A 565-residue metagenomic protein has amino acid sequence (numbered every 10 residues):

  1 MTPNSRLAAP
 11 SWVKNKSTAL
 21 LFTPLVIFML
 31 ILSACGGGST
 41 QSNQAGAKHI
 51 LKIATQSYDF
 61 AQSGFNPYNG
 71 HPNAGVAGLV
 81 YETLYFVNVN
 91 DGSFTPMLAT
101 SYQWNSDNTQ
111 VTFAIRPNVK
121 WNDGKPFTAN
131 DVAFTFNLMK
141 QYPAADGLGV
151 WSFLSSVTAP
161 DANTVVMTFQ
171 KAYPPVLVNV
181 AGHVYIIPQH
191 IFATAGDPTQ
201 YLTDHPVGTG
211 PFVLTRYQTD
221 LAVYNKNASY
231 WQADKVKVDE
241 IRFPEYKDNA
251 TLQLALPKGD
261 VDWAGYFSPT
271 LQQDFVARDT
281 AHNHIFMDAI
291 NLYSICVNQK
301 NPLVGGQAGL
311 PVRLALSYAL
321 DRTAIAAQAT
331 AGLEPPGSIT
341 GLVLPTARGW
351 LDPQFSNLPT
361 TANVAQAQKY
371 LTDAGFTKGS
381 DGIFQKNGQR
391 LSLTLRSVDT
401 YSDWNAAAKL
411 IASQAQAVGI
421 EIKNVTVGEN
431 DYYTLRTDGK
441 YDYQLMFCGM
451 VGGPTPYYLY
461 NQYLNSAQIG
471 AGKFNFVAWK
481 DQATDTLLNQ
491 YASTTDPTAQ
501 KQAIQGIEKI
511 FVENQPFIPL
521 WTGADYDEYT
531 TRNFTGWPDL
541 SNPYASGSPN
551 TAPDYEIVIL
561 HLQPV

Functional and structural regions predicted by a protein language model:
L32-A34: C-terminal motif of bacterial Sec signal peptides marking the signal peptidase cleavage site
K52, T128-T135, A162-T168, G210-P211 (+7 more regions): Alpha-helical secondary-structure segments
A54-S106, N137, V207: N-terminal lobe/hinge region of extracytoplasmic solute-binding protein
N88-V89, A181-V236, E240, V364-A365 (+3 more regions): Gly/Pro-rich hinge or "lid" segments in bacterial periplasmic/extracellular proteins
T100-A144, V166, A255, G306-Q307 (+1 more regions): Aromatic- and charge-enriched surface segment that lines or borders ligand/interaction sites
Q103, A114, G149-F192, R532: Surface-exposed binding/hinge segments that line and control ligand-binding clefts or catalytic entry sites
Q200, S229-D274, A412, E421-K423 (+1 more regions): Ligand-site clamp/hinge motif
L221, K226, Y293, L320-Q354 (+3 more regions): Detector for C-terminal structural segments
